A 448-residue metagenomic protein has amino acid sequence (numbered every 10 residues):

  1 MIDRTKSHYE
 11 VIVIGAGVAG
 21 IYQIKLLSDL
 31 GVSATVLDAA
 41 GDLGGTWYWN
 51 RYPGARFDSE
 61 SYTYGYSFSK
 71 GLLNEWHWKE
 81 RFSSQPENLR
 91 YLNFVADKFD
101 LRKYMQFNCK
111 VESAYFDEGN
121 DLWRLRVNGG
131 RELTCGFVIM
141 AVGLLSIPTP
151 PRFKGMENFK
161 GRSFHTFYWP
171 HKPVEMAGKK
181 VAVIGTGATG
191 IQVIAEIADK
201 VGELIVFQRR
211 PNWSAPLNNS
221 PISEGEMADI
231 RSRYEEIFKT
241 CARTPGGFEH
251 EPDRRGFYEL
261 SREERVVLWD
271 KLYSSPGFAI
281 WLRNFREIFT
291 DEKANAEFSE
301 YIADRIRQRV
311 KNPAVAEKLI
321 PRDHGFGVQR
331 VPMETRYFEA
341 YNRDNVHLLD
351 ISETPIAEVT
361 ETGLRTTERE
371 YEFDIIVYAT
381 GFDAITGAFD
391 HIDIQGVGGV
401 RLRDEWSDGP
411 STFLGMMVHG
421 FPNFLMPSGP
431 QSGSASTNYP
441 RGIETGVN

Functional and structural regions predicted by a protein language model:
I2-V11, A16-E157, K172-M176, T186 (+2 more regions): N-terminal FAD-binding dinucleotide-binding subdomain shared by FAD-dependent oxidases/monooxygenases
K160-S163: Active-site-adjacent "gating/activation" loops or surface patches in catalytic cores
T166-Y168: Active-site glycine-rich loop that binds ribose-phosphate moieties when present
V181: Conserved class I S-adenosyl-L-methionine
I194: Ligand/cofactor pocket segment of small-molecule handling proteins
